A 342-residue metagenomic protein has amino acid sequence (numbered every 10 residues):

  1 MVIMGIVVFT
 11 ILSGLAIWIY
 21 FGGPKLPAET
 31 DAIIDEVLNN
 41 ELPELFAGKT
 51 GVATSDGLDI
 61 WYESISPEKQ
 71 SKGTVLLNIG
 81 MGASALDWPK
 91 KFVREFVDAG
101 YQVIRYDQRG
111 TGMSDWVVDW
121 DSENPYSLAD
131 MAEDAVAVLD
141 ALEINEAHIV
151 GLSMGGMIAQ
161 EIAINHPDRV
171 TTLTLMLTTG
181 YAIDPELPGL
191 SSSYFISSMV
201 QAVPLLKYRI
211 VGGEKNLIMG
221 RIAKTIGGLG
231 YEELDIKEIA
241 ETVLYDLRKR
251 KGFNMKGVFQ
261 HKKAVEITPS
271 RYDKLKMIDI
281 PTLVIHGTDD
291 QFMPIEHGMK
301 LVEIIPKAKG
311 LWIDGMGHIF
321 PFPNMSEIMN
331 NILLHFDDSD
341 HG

Functional and structural regions predicted by a protein language model:
I11-V52: An N-terminal hydrophobic leader/cap segment in hydrolases
L58-W116: Conserved HGGG/HGGXW glycine-rich cap/lid loop of the alpha/beta-hydrolase fold
A129-A147: Conserved acidic catalytic loop of the alpha/beta-hydrolase fold
N145-L187: Conserved hydrolase catalytic core segment
T174-R209: Flexible "cap/lid" loop of the alpha/beta hydrolase fold
I196, V200-A202, R209-D273: Alpha/beta-hydrolase
I278, V284-H286: Short beta-strand/loop motif that positions the catalytic acidic residue of the alpha/beta-hydrolase fold
A308-G342: Catalytic active-site module of serine/aspartate enzymes centered on a nucleophile-bearing elbow/loop
